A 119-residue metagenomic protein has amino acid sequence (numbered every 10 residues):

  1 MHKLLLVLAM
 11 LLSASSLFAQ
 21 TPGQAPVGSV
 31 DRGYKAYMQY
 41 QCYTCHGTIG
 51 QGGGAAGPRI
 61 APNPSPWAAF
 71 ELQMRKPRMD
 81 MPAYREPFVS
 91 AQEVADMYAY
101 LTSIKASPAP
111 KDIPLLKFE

Functional and structural regions predicted by a protein language model:
M1-L4: Positively charged n-region of N-terminal signal peptides that target proteins for export
M10-L11: Short, linear, compositionally biased motifs with a strong N-terminal bias
Q20-D31, Q39-Y40, T48, A83-E119: Flexible coil segments in periplasmic/lumen-exposed cytochrome c-class electron-transfer proteins
V30-K35, T48-A83: Gly/Gly-Pro-rich "capping" loops immediately C-terminal to redox-active cysteine motifs in periplasmic/lumenal
T44: Short, cysteine/histidine-rich loop/knuckle motifs that typically chelate Zn2+
